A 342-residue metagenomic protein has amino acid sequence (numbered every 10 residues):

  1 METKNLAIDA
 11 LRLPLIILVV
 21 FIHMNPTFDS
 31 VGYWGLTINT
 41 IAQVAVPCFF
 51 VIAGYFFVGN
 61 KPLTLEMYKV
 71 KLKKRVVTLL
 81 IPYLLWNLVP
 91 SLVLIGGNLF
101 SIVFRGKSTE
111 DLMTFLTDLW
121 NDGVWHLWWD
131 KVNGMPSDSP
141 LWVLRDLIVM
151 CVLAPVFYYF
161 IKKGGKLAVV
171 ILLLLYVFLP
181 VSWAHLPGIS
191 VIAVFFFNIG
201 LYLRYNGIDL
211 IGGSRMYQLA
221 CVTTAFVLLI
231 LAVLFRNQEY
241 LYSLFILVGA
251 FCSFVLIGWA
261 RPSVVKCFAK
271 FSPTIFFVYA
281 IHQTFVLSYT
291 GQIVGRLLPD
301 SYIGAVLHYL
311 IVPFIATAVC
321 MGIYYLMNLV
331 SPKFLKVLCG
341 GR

Functional and structural regions predicted by a protein language model:
M1-L173, L297-R342: Membrane-cytosol interface segments of multi-pass membrane proteins, especially ER/Golgi lipid-handling enzymes
M1-Q43, V181-F197, L201-F226: Transmembrane alpha-helical insertion/packing segments
I17-M24, I171-A184, C221-F235, V278-F285: Aromatic-anchored segments of alpha-helical transmembrane domains
V20, L203, F268-F271, V278 (+2 more regions): A generic structural signal for nonpolar/aromatic side chains embedded in well-ordered alpha-helices
W34-V46, K131-D146, P180-F196, I230-C252 (+1 more regions): Interfacial loop-to-helix transition and helix-capping segments at the boundaries of transmembrane helices
Y55-G59, M150, A154-Y159, A193-D209 (+5 more regions): Hydrophobic transmembrane alpha-helices
P82-W86, A225, I275-H282, R342: Small-residue-rich segments of transmembrane alpha-helices in multi-pass membrane proteins, especially helix faces
I192-F195, I208-F277, T284-I293, P299-Y309: Alpha-helical transmembrane segments and terminal signal-anchor/GPI-anchor hydrophobic tails, characterized by long
